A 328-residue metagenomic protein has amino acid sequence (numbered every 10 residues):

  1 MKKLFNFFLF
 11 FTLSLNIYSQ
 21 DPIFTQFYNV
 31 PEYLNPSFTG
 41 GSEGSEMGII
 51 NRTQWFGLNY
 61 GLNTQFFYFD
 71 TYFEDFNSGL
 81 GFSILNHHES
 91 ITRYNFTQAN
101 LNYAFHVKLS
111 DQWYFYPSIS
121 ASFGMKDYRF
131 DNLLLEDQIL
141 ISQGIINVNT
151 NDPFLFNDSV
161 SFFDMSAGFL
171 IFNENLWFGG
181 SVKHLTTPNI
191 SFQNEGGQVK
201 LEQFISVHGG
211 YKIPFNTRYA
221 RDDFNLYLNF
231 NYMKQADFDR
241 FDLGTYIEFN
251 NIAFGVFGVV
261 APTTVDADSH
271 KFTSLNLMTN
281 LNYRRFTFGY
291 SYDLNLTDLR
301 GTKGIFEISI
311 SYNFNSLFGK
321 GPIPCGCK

Functional and structural regions predicted by a protein language model:
K2-K3, F169: A general structural signal for short secondary-structure junctions and capping/turn motifs
K3-L4, I308: Intrinsic disorder/low-complexity segments enriched in polar/small residues
L4-L15: Sec-dependent N-terminal signal peptides
Q20-K328: Subset of outer-membrane beta-barrel
